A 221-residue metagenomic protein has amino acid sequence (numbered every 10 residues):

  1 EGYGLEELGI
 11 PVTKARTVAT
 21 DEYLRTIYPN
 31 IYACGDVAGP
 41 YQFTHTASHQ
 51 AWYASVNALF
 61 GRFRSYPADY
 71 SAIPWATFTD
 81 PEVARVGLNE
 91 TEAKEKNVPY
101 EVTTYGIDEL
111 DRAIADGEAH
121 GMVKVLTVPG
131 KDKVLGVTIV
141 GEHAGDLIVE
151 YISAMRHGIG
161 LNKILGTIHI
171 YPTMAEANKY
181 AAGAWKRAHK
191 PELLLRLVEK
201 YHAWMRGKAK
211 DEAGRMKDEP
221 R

Functional and structural regions predicted by a protein language model:
E1-R64, E150, L165: FAD-site-proximal beta/loop scaffold in flavoenzymes
R25-T26, N30, D69-Y70, A115-G117: Solvent-exposed alpha-helices and their adjacent loops that cap or buttress functional pockets in soluble metabolic
Y41-S48, V56-E92: Rossmann-like dinucleotide-binding cores of NAD(P)H-dependent redox enzymes
I73, F78-N89, K94-R221: Flexible, glycine-rich terminal cap/loop adjacent to redox cofactors in electron-transfer oxidoreductases
